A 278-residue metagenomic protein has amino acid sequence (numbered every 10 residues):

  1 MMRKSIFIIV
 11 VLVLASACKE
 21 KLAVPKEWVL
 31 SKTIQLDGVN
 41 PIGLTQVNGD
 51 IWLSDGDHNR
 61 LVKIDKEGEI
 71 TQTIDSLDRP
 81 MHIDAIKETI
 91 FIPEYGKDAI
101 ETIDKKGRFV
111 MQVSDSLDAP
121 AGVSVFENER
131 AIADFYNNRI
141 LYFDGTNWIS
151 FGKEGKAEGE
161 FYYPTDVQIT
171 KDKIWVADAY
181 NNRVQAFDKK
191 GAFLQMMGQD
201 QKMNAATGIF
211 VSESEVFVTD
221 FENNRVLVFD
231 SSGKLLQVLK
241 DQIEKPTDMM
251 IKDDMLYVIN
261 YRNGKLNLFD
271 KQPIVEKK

Functional and structural regions predicted by a protein language model:
L14-A17: C-terminal motif of bacterial Sec signal peptides marking the signal peptidase cleavage site
K19-K21: Bacterial signal peptide processing site
V29-L36, E69-I74, R108-S114, N147-E158 (+2 more regions): A short beta-strand motif characteristic of beta-propeller blades
L36-V47, L77-E88, S116-E129, A157-K171 (+2 more regions): Beta-rich, blade/repeat-based domains predominating in secreted/periplasmic proteins but also intracellular
L53-H58, I92-D98, I132-N138, V176-Y180 (+2 more regions): Conserved beta-strand positions in repeat-built beta-propeller and related beta-rich domains
R60-V62, A99-E101, R139-Y142, R183-Q185 (+2 more regions): A short loop-to-beta-strand structural motif that recurs across blades of beta-propeller domains
I64-E69, I103-R108, F143-N147, D188-A192 (+2 more regions): Short loop/turn segments that connect beta-strands within beta-propeller blades
K245-K278: Blade-level signature of beta-propeller repeat domains, shared across WD40, Kelch, NHL, RCC1 and BNR/Asp-box propellers
